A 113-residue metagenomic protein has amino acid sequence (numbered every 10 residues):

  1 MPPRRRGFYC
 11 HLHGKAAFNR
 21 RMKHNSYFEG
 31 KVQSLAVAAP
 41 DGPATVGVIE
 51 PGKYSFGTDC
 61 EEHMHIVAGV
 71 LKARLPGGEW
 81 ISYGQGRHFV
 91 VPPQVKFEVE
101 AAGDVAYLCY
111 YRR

Functional and structural regions predicted by a protein language model:
G7-V46: A short, N-terminal "cap"/entry segment at the start of jelly-roll beta-barrel domains of the cupin/DSBH fold
Y27, Y54-F56, A73: Short loop/turn motifs at secondary-structure junctions and domain boundaries
A39-D59, V90-P93: Conserved short histidine dyad/triad with adjacent acidic residue
T58-K72: Short, conserved beta-strand element in jelly-roll/cupin
G77-Q94: Short acidic-glycine-tyrosine-enriched beta hairpin
P92-R113: Ligand-binding loop in jelly-roll beta-barrel domains
